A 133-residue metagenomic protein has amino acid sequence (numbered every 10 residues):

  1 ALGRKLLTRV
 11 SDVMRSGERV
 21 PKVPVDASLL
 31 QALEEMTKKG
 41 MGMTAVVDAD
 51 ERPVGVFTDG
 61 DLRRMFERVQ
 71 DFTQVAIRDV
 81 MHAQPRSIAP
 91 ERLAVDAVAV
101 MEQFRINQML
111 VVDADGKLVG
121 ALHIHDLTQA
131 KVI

Functional and structural regions predicted by a protein language model:
A1, A27-L30, E51, R63: Short, catalytically relevant binding-site loops at active-site mouths
A1-S16, V20, Q74-D79: Long, charged amphipathic helices and adjacent flexible linkers at domain junctions
R9-V25, E34-V46, F57, A89: Glycine-rich phosphate/diphosphate-binding loops and the adjacent beta-loop-alpha structural elements that coordinate
V20, P53-V54, R63, V112 (+1 more regions): Short hydrophobic beta-strand segments in globular cytosolic domains
V23-G40, F66, S87-I106, V111-D115 (+1 more regions): The conserved cystathionine-beta-synthase
G40-P85, P90-A99: Helical hairpin unit composed of two closely spaced alpha helices linked by a short loop
G55-G60, N107, V119-L127: Short hydrophobic beta-strand motif reused across regulatory alpha/beta modules
